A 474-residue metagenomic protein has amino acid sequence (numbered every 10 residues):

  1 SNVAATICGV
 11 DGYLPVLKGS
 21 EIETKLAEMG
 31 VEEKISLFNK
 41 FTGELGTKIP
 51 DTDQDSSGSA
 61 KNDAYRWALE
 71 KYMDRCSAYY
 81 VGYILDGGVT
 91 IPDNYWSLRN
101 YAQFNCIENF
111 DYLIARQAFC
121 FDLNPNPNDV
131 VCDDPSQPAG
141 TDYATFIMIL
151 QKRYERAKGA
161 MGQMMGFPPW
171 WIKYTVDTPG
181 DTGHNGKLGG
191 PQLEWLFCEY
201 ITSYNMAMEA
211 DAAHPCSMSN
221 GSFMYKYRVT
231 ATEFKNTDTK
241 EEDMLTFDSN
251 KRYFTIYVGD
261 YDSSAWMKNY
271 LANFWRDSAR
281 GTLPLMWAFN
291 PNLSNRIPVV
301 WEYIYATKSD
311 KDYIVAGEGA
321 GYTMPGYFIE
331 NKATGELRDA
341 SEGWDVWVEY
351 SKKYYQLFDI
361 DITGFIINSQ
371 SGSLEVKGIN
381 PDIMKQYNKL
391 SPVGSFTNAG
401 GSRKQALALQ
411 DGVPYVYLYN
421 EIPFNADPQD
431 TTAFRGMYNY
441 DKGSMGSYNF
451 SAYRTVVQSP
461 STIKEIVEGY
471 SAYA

Functional and structural regions predicted by a protein language model:
S1-D51, S77, T255, N273-G326: Short, well-structured secondary-structure segments
S1-M224: Preference for solvent-exposed, low-hydrophobicity sequence contexts
S1-N2, Y13-A27, D53-K61, P138 (+7 more regions): Acidic-and-aromatic substrate-binding clefts and catalytic sites of carbohydrate-active enzymes
A4, Y174-T202, W301-Y305, I379-Y387 (+2 more regions): Short, aromatic/basic amphipathic alpha-helical patches
W67, W96, W170-W171, W195 (+6 more regions): A residue-identity detector for tryptophan
A144-W170, F254, G259-A272, S278-T282 (+2 more regions): Catalytic grooves of carbohydrate-active enzymes
G221-Y305: Active-site beta->alpha N-cap acidic-glycine motif
S294-Y355, I367-L390, G394-Q410: Active-site cradle of extracellular carbohydrate-active enzymes
